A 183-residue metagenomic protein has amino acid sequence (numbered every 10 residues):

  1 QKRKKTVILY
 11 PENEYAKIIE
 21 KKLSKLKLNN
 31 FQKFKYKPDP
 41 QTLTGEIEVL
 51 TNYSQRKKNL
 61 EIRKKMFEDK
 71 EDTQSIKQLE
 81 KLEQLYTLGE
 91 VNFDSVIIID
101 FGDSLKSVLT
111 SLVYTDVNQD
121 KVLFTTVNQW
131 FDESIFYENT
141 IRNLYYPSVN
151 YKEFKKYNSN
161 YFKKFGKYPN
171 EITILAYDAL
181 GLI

Functional and structural regions predicted by a protein language model:
Q1-D103: Extracellular/periplasmic Venus flytrap/periplasmic-binding protein
L28-N29, E48-I76, V91-S95, D103 (+1 more regions): Extracellular/periplasmic periplasmic-binding protein-like sensory domains
D178-I183: Non-catalytic, well-ordered alpha-helical segments in soluble enzyme domains
